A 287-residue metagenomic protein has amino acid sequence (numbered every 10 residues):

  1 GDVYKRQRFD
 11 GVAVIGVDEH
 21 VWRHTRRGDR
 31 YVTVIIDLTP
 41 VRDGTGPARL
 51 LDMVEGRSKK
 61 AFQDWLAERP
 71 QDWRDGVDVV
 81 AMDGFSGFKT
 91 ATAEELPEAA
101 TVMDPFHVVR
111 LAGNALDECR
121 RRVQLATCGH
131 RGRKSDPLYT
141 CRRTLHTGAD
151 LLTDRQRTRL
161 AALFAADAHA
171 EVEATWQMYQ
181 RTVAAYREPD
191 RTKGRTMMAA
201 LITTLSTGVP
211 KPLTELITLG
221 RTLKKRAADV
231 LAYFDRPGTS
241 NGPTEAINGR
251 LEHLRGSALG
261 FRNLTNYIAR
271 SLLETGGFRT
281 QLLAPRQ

Functional and structural regions predicted by a protein language model:
G1-Y4: Short, small-residue-biased leader/transition segments that mark boundaries at the very start of proteins
D10-R26, V34: Two-metal-ion RNase H-like nuclease active-site motif
V14, T33, V79, A100-M103: Hydrophobic "anchor" residues on beta-strands that sit immediately upstream of conserved functional sites
E19-V21, T39-P40, R57-S58, G84-S86: Short, flexible loop/turn elements at secondary-structure junctions
R27, P40-P47, Q63-E98, F106-R110 (+1 more regions): Acidic/histidine-rich catalytic cores and adjacent linkers of DNA breakage/strand-transfer/modification proteins
Y31-T33, E94-A100, L116-R121: Short secondary-structure boundary/capping segments
T45-K60: Glycine-rich phosphate-binding "P-loop"
V108-G129: Short alpha-helix plus adjacent loop in nuclease-associated cores
